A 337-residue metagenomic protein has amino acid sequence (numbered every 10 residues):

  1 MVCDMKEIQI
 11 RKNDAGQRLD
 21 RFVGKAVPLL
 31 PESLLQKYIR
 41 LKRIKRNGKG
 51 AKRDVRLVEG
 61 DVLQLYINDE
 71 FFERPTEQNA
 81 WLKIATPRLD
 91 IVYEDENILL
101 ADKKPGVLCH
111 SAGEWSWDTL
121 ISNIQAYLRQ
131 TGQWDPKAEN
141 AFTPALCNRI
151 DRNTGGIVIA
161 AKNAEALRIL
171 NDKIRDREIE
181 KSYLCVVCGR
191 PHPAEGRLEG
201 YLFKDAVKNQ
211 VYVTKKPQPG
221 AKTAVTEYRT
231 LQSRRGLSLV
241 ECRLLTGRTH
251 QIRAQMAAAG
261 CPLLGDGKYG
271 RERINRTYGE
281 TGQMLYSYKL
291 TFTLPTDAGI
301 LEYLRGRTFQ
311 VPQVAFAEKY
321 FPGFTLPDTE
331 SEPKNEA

Functional and structural regions predicted by a protein language model:
V2-A337: RNA pseudouridine synthases
